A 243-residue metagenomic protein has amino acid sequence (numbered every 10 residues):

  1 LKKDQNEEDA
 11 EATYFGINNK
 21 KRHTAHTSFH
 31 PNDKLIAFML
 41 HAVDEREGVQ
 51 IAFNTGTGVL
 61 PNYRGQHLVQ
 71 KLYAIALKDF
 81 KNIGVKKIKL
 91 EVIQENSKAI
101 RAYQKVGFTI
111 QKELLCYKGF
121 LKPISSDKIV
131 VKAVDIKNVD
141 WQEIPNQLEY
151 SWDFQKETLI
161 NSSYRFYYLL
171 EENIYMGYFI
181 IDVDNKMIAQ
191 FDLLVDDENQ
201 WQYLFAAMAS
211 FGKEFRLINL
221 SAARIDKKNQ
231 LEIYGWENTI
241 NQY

Functional and structural regions predicted by a protein language model:
K2-H26, H30-P31, F38-L40, N146-F166: Active-site rim helix/loop that mediates acceptor-substrate recognition in acyltransferases
E8, K105-N185: Amide-forming acyltransferase catalytic core, primarily the GNAT-like/NAT-type and related acyltransferase folds
T27, K34-V43, I51-F53, G58 (+3 more regions): Conserved beta-strand in the GNAT
I51, F80-E91, G212-A223: Conserved GNAT acetyl-CoA-binding A-motif
V59, G65-K78, R101-K105, D196-S210: Conserved acetyl-CoA-binding loop-helix of GNAT-fold acetyltransferases
R64, A76-F80, V85-I93, S97 (+2 more regions): Hydrophobic, ordered structural segments
Q70, Q94-K112, A222-I240: Conserved active-site alpha-helix within GNAT-family acetyltransferase domains
F166-Y243: Charged, low-complexity intrinsically disordered regulatory/assembly segments
